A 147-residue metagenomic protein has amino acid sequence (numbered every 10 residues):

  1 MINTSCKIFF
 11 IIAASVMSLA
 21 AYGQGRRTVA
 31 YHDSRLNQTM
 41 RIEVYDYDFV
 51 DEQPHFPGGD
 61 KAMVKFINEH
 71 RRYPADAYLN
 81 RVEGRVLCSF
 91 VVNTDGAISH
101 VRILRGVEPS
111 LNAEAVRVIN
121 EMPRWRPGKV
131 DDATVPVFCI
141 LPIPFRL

Functional and structural regions predicted by a protein language model:
I2-C6, F10, A21-L147: Charge-biased low-complexity segments
